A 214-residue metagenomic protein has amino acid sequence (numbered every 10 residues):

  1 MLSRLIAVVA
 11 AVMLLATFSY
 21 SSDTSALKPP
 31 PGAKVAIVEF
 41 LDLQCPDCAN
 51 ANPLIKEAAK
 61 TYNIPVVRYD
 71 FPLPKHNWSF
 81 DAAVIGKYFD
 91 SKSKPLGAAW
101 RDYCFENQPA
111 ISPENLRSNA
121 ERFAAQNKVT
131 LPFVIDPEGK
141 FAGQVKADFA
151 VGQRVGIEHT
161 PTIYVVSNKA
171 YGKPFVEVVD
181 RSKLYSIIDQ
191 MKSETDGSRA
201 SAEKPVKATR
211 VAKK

Functional and structural regions predicted by a protein language model:
M1-L5: Positively charged n-region of N-terminal signal peptides that target proteins for export
I6-T17: Bacterial N-terminal signal peptides
V9, Y20, P65-V67: Domain-level signature for proteins that mediate thiol-based redox and metal-cofactor handling
Y20-V35: A short beta-strand-turn-helix
P29-P31, A59-T61, W78, R154-H159: Extracellular/periplasmic catalytic domains that process cell-envelope and extracellular macromolecules
A36-V38, T162-I163: Catalytic His-Asp charge-relay segment
V38, L43, A49-A125: Structural alpha/beta surface segment adjacent to cysteine/selenocysteine redox centers across thiol/disulfide enzymes
E121-K214: C-terminal cap of thioredoxin/glutaredoxin-like
